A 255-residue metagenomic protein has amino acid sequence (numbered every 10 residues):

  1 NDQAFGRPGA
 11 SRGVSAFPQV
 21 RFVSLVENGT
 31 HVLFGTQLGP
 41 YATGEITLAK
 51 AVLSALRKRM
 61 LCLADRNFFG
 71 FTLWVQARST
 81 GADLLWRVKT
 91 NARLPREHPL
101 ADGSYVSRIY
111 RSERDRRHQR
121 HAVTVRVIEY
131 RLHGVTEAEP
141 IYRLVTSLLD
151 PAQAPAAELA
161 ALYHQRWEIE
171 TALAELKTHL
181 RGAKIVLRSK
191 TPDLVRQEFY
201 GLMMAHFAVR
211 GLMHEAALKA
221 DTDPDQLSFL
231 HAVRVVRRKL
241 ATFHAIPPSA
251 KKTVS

Functional and structural regions predicted by a protein language model:
D2-Q3, A10-S255: Single, function-defining residue in the core of a domain
